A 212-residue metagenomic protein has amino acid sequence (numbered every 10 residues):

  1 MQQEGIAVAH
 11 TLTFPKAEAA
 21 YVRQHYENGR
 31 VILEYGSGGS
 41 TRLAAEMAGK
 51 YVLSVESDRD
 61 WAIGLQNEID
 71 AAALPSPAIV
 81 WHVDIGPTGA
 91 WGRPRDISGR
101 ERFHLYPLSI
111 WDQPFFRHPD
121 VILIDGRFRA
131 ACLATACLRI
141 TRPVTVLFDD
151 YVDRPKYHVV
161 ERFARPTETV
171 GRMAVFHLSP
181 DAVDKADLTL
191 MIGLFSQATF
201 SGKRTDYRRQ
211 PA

Functional and structural regions predicted by a protein language model:
M1-G29, R95-S98: Class I SAM-dependent methyltransferase Rossmann-like catalytic core, especially the SAM/SAH-binding loop
A9-K16, Y35, E101-L105, R127: Conserved phosphate-coordination/catalytic loops
P15-A90: SAM cofactor-binding core of SAM-dependent methyltransferases, primarily the Rossmann-like beta-alpha-beta module
A17-V22, G39-T41, Y106-D112, L133-T135 (+1 more regions): A generic local structural motif
W61, W111-A212: C-terminal substrate-binding/active-site "lid" region of AdoMet-derived donor-dependent transferases
W81-T135: Internal catalytic-core helix/loop-beta-alpha segment that presents or stabilizes conserved functional determinants
